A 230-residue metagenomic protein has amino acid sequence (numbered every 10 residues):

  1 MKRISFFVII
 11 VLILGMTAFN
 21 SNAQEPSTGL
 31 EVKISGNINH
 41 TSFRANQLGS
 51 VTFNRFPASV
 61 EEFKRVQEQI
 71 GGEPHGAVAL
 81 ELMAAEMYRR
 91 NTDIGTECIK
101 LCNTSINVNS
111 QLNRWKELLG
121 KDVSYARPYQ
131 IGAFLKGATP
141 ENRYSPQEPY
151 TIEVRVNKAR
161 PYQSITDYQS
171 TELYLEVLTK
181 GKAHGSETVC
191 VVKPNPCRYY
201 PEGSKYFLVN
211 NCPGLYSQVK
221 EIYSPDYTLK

Functional and structural regions predicted by a protein language model:
M1-V8: Bacterial N-terminal signal peptides that target proteins for export
V8-G15: Bacterial N-terminal signal peptides
F19-A23: Sec/Tat signal peptide C-region and signal peptidase I cleavage site
Q24-L30: Cleaved targeting-peptide boundary
K33-A138: Core segments of small alpha/beta cavity-forming domains
G36, G181-K230: Short beta-strand edge/turn micro-motifs at domain boundaries
V78-E86, T151-E153, E172-E176, T188-C190 (+2 more regions): Ordered hydrophobic segments in well-structured contexts
N113-G181: Surface-exposed, charged secondary-structure patches
